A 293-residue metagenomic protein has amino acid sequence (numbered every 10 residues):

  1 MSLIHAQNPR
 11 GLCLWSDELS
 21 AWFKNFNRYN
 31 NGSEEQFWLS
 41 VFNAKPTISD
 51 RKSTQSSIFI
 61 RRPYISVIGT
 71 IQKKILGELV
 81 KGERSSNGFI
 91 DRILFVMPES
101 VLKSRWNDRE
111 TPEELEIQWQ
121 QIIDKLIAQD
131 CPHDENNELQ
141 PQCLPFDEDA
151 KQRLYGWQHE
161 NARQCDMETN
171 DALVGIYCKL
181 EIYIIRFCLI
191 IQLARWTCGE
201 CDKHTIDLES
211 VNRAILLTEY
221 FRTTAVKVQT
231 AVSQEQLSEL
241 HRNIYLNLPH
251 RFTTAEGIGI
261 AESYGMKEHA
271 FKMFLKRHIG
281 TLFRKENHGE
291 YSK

Functional and structural regions predicted by a protein language model:
M1-K293: Phosphate-handling catalytic cores of nucleic-acid transaction enzymes
